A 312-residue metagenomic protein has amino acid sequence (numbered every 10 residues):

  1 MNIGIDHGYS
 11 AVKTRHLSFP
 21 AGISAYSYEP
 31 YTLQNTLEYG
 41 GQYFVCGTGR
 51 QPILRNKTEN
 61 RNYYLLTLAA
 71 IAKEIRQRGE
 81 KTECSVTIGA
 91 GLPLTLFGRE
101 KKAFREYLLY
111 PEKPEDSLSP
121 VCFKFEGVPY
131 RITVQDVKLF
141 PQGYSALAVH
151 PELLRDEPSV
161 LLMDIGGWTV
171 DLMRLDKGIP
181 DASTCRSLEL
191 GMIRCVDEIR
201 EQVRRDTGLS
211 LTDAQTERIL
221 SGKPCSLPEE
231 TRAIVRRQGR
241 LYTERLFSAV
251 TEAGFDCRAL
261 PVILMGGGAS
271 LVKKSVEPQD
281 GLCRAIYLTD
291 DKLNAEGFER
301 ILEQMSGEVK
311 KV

Functional and structural regions predicted by a protein language model:
M1-V160, I179-R194, A214-V312: Nucleotide/phosphate-binding catalytic cleft detector across ATP-hydrolyzing and phosphate-transferring enzymes
T14, L172-R174: Conserved blade-register residue in beta-propeller folds
M163: Phosphate-handling catalytic cores of nucleic-acid transaction enzymes
G167-V170: Alpha-helical membrane segments in multi-pass integral membrane proteins
V203-D206: Acidic, metal/cofactor-coordinating or nucleic-acid-engaging core segments within structured domains
